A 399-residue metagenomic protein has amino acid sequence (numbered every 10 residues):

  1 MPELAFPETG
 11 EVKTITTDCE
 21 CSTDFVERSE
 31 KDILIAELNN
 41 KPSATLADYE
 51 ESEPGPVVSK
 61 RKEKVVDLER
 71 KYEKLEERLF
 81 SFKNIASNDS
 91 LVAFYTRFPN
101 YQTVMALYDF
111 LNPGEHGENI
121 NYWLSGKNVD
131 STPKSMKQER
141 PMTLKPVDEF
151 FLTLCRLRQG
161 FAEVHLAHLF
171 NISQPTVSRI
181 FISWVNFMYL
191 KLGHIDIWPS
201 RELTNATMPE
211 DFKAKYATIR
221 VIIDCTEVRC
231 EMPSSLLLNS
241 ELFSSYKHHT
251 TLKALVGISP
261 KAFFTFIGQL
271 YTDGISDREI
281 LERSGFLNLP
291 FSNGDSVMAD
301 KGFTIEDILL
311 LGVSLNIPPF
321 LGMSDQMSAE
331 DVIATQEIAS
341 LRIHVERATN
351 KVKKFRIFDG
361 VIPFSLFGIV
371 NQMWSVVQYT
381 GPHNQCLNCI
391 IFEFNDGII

Functional and structural regions predicted by a protein language model:
M1, K64, N100-T103, D148 (+3 more regions): Alpha-helical interaction elements in eukaryotic regulators
P2-E3, Q159-I399: Short, well-ordered secondary-structure "scaffold" segments embedded in the functional core of diverse domains
P2-L144: Charged, often Cys/His-bearing segments associated with DNA-binding zinc-finger transcription factors
D24-E27, V57-K60, V66-D67, K74 (+6 more regions): General helical secondary-structure elements
R78-L79, K137-E139, D148-F151, S235 (+2 more regions): Short, flexible segments with low predicted structural confidence
K145-G160: Short, amphipathic alpha-helical "recognition" segments used to contact nucleic acids or chromatin
